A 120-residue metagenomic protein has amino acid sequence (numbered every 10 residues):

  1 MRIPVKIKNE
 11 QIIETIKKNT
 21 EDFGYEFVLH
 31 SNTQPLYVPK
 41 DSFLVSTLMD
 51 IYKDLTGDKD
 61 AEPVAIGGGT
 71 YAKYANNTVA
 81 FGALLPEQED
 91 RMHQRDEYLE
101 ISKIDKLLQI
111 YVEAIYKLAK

Functional and structural regions predicted by a protein language model:
M1-K18, T33: Midchain, well-structured core segments that form catalytic/ion-binding scaffolds
K18-N19, K117: Alpha-helical scaffold elements within enzyme catalytic domains, especially in hydrolases
E21-F23: A domain-level signal for the structural core that forms small-molecule/cofactor-binding pockets and catalytic centers
E26-K120: An extended, acidic, His-containing surface patch that forms the Zn2+-binding/catalytic region of metallohydrolases
